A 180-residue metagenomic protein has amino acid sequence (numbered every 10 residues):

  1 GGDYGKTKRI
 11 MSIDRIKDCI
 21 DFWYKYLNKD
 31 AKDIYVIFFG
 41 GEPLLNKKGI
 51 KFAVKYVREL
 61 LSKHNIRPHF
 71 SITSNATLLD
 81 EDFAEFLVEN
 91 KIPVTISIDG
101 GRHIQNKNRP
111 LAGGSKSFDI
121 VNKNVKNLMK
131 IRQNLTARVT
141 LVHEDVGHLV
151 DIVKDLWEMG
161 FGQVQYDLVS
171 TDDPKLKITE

Functional and structural regions predicted by a protein language model:
G1-D14: Canonical Radical SAM [4Fe-4S] cluster-binding loop centered on the CxxxCxxC motif and its immediate flanking residues
G2-G5, H103, T171-P174: A short, flexible beta-alpha/helix-coil linker loop
I13-I37, N46-T171: Radical SAM/AdoMet-radical enzyme domain recognition
G40-G41: Short acidic donor-binding/metal-coordinating loop in glycosyltransferase active sites
K175-E180: A C-terminal junction/extension of Radical SAM enzymes
